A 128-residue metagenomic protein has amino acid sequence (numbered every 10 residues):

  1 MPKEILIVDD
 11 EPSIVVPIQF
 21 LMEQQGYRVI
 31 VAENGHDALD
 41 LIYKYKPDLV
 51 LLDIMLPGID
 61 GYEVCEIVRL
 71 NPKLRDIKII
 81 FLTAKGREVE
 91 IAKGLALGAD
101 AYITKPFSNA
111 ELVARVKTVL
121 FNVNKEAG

Functional and structural regions predicted by a protein language model:
V15, P57, E66, R75 (+2 more regions): The feature encodes the CheY-like receiver
V16-Q24: Charged docking surfaces used in two-component/phosphorelay signaling
V31-L49: Acidic, metal-coordinating helix/loop segments flanking the phosphotransfer/catalytic sites of two-component signaling
A32-E33, L56-I59, V68: Hydrophobic residue at a beta-alpha junction that N-caps the helix immediately following a catalytic beta-strand/loop
F107-K117: C-terminal output helix
